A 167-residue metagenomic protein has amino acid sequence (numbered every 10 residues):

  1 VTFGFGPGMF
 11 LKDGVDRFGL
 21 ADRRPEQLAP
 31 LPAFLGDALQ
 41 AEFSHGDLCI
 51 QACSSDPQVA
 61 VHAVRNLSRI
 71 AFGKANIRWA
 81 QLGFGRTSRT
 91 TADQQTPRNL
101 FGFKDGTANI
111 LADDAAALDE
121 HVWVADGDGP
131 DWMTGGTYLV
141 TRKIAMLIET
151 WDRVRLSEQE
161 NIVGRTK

Functional and structural regions predicted by a protein language model:
V1-K167: Long, histidine/aromatic-enriched segments associated with O2/redox biology
